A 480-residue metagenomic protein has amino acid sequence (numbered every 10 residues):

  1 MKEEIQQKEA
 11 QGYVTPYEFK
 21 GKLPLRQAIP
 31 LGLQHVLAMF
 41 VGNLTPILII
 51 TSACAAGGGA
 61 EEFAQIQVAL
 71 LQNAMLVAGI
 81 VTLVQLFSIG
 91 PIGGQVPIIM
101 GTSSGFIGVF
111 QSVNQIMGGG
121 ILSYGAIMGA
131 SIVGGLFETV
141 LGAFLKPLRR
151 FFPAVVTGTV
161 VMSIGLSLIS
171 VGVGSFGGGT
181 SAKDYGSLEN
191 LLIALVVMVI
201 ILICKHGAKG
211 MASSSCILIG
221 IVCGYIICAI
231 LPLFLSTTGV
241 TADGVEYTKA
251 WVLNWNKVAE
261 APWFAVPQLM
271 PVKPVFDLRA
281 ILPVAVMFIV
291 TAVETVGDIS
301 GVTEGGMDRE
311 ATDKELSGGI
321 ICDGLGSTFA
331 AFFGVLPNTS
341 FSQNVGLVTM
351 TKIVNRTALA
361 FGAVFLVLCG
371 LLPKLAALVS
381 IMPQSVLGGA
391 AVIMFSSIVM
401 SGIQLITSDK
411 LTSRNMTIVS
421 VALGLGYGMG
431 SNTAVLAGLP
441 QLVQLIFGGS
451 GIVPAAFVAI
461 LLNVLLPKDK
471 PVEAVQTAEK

Functional and structural regions predicted by a protein language model:
K2-R26, I47-E61, Q65, I92 (+3 more regions): Transmembrane alpha-helical segments and their short flanking loops that form helix-hairpins/helix-helix interfaces
K20, L25, T51-G93, L282-R356 (+1 more regions): Membrane-embedded helical hairpins/re-entrant loop segments and their flanking transmembrane helices within multi-pass
A28-A194, K374-L375, I381, S385 (+3 more regions): Early transmembrane hairpin of solute transport permeases
L33-L37, I132, V156, S187-L191 (+4 more regions): Hydrophobic alpha-helical transmembrane segments of multi-pass membrane proteins
E62-A69, G186, V199-V266, P271-G297 (+2 more regions): Flexible hinge motifs at transmembrane-helix junctions and intramembrane kinks/re-entrant loops in multi-pass membrane
V81-G93, F137-R150, V199-G210, I299-G305 (+2 more regions): C-terminal ends of transmembrane helices
Q111-M117, L168-F176, L231-G239, A330-F333 (+1 more regions): Hydrophobic alpha-helical transmembrane segments in multi-pass integral membrane proteins
